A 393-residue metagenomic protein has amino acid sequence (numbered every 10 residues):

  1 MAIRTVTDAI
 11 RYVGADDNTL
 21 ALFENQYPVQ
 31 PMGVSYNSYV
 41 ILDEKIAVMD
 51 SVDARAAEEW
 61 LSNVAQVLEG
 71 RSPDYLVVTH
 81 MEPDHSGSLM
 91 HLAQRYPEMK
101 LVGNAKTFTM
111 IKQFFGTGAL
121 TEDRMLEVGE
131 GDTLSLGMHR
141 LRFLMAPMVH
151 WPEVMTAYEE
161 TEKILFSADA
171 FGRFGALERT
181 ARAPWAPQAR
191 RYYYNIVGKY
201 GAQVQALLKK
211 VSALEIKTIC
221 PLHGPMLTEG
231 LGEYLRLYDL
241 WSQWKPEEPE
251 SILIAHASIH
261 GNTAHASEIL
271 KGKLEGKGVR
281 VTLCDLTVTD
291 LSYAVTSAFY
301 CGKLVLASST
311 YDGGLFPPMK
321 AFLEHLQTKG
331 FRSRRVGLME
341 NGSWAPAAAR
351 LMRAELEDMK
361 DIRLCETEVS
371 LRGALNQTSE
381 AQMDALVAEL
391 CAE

Functional and structural regions predicted by a protein language model:
I3-Q66, T156-E159, K163-S167, T263: Conserved beta-strand hairpin/beta-sheet module of binuclear metal-dependent hydrolase folds, prominently
R4-D8, G103-V154, Y200-L208: Metallo-beta-lactamase
E44, R55-V102: Active-site metal-binding motif and surrounding structural segment of the metallo-beta-lactamase
M49-S51, P73-M81, L101-N104, L165-D169 (+1 more regions): Active-site neighborhood of phospho(di)ester-bond hydrolases with catalytic His/Asp-centered motifs
S88, T289-A294: Short acidic active-site motifs
L177-I219, H223-M226, I269-C284, A294-E393: FMN-binding flavodoxin-like domain, especially the glycine-rich phosphate-binding loop
C220-E248: Short N-terminal or domain-adjacent regulatory/targeting segments
A255-K277: Short, charged N-terminal beta->alpha structural module
